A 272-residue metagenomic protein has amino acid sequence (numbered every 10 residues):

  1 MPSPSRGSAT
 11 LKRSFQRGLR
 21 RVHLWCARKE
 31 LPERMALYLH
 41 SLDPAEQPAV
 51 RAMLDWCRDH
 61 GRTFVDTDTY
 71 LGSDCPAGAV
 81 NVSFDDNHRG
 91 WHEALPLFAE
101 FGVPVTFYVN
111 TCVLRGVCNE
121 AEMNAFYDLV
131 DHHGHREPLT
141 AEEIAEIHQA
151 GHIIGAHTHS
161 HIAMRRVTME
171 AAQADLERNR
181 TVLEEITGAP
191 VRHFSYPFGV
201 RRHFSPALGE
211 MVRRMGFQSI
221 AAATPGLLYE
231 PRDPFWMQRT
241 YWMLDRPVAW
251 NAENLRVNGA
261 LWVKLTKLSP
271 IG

Functional and structural regions predicted by a protein language model:
P2-S83, H88-E93, R166-M169, Q173-G272: C-terminal active-site subregion of NodB/CE4 polysaccharide deacetylases
G18-W25, D131-H148, E177-T181: Alpha-helical scaffolding within the catalytic cores of extracellular/periplasmic polymer-degrading hydrolases
H40, H157, H161: Histidine-centered divalent metal-coordination motifs
M53-H60, P96-V103, E137-G155, T187 (+1 more regions): Acidic (Asp/Glu)-rich catalytic clusters
V82-V103, N110-R115: Acidic/aromatic-lined carbohydrate-recognition and catalytic surfaces of CAZymes acting on diverse glycans
F107-V109, G155-A156, A222: Non-cysteine beta-strand/loop elements that form the S-adenosyl-L-methionine
G116-H135: Aromatic- and acidic-residue-enriched segments that line the glycan-binding/catalytic groove of carbohydrate-active
V117, I162-V167: A short acidic, helix-capping loop that chelates divalent metal ions and anchors anionic groups
